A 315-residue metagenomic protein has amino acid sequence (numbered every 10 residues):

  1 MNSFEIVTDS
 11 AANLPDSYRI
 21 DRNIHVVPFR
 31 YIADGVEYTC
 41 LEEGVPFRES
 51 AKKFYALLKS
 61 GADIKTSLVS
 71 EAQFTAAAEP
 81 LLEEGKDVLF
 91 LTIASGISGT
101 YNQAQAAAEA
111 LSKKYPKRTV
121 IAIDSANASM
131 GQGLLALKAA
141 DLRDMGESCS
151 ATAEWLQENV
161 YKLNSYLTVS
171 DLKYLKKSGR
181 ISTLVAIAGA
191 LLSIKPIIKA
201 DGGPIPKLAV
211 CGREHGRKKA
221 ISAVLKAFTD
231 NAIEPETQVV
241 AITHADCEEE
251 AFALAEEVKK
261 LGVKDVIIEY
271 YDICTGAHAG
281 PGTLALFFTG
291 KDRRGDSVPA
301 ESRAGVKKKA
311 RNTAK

Functional and structural regions predicted by a protein language model:
S3, A11-R19, I24-H25, R30-Y38 (+6 more regions): Mixed-charge interfacial surface used for oligomerization/domain docking and macromolecular partner engagement
E5-V69, Q73: N-terminal glycine-rich anion-binding loop in soluble enzyme alpha/beta folds
V45-R48, S98, S129-M130: Alpha-helix N-cap/helix-start motif at coil-to-helix transitions, marked by capping-box chemistry
S50, K59-S95, N102, A106 (+2 more regions): Glycine-rich phosphate- or other oxyanion-binding loops that anchor nucleotides, phosphorylated ligands
